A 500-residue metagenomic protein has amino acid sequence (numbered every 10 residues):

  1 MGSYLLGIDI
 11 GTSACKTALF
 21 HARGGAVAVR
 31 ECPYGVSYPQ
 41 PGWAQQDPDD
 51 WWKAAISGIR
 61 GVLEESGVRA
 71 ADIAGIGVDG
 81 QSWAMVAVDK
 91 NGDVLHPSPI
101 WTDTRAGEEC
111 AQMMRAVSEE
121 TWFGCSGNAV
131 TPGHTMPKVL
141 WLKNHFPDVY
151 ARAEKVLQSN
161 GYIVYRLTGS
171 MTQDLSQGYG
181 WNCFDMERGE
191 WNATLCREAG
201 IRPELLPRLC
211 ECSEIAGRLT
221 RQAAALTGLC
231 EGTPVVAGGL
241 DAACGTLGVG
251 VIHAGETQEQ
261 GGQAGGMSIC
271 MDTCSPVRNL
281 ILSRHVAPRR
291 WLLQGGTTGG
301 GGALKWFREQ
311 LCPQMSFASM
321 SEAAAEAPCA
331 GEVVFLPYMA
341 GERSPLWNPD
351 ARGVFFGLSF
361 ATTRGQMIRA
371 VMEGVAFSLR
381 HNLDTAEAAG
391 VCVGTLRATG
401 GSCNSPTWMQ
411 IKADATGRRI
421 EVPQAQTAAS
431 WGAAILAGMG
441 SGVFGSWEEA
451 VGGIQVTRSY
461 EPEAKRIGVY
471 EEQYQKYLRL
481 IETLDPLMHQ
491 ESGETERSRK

Functional and structural regions predicted by a protein language model:
M1-H96, G124, A224-A225, L229-P234 (+3 more regions): N-terminal glycine/serine-rich phosphate-binding loop of ATP-dependent small-molecule kinases, especially carbohydrate
L5-G7, L19, G107, M114-M171 (+4 more regions): Active-site core segments that coordinate phosphate-bearing ligands/cofactors across diverse enzyme families
G24, D47, I76, D103 (+3 more regions): Residue-level signal for inorganic ion chemistry
C32-Y34, E211, P462: Active-site donor-binding loop signature of nucleotide-sugar glycosyltransferases
G35-Y38, T104-A106, G301-G302: A short local loop/turn or secondary-structure capping micro-motif enriched for an aromatic residue
E64-W101, A129-T135, V164-D185, R208-E211 (+1 more regions): Short beta-strand-loop/turn "lid" adjacent to the catalytic site in phosphate-handling enzymes
